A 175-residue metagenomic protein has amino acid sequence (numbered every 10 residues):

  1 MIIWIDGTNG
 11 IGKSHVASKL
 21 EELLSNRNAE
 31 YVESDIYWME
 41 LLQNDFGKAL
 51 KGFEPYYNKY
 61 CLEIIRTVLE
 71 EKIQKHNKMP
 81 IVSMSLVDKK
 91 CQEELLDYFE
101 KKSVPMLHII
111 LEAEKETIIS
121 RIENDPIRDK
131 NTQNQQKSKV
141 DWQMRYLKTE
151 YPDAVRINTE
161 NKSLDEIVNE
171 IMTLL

Functional and structural regions predicted by a protein language model:
I2: Walker A (P-loop) ATP-phosphate-binding motif of ABC ATPase nucleotide-binding domains
I5: Hydrophobic anchor at the beta1->P-loop junction of P-loop NTPases
N9: The conserved Walker
S14: Walker A/P-loop
S18-I65: Conserved substrate/cofactor phosphate-moiety recognition/catalytic segment in nucleotide-dependent phosphotransferases
Y57-K102: Glycine-rich phosphate-binding loop used to anchor ATP phosphates in small-molecule kinases, encompassing both
K102-I122: Conserved phosphate-donor/acceptor-positioning beta-strand/loop module used by diverse small-molecule
N124-E170: Small-molecule kinase domains that catalyze NTP-dependent phosphoryl transfer to phosphate-bearing small molecules
